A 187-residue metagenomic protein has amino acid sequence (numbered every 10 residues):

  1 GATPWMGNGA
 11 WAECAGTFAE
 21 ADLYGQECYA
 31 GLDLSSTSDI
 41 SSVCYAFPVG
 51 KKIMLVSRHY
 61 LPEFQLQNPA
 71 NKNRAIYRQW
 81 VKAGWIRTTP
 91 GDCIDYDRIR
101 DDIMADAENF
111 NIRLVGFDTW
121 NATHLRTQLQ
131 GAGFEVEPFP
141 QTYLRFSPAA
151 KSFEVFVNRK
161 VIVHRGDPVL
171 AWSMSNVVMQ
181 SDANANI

Functional and structural regions predicted by a protein language model:
G1-Y29: ATPase catalytic-site recognition across NTP-hydrolyzing enzymes
L23-V49, I53: Gly/Thr-rich phosphate-binding beta-strand-loop-beta motif of the actin/hexokinase/Hsp70
L34, F117-W120, F139: Short His-Asn-centered micro-motif
I40-V43, I103, L125, V136 (+1 more regions): Extended, hydrophobic alpha-helical segments in both membrane/secreted and soluble proteins
V43, V115, F153: Hydrophobic, well-ordered secondary-structure elements that form the walls of internal hydrophobic environments
F47-L114: Nucleic-acid-processing active sites and adjacent nucleic-acid-binding tracks, predominantly divalent metal-dependent
I76-Y77, V81-G84, Q128-I187: Metal-dependent DNA phosphodiester-chemistry modules and their immediately adjacent helices/loops in DNA-processing
N109-R126: Short glycine-rich phosphate-binding loop at a beta-alpha junction
